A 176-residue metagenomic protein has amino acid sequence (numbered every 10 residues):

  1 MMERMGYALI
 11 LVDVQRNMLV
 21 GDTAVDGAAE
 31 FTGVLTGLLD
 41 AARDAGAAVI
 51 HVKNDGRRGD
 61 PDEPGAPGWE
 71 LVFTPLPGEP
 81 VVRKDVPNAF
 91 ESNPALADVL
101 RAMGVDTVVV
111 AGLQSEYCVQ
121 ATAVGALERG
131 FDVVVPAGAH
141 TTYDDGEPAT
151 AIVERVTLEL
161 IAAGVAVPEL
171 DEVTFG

Functional and structural regions predicted by a protein language model:
M1-A8, V34-R43, D62-G176: Active-site-adjacent betaalpha module
I10-V14: N-terminal nucleotide-binding beta1-loop-alpha1 segment
Q15, D55, D85: Anionic group-transfer/hydrolysis microenvironments
Q15-G21: Short acidic, Gly/Ser-rich segments with clustered Asp/Glu that frequently serve as metal-coordination loops in enzyme
G21-D22, P61-E63: Short, glycine/acidic-enriched capping/hinge loops at junctions between secondary-structure elements
T23-H51: A short alpha/beta connector and helix-capping loop motif
N54-D55, L113: Short, well-ordered beta-to-alpha junction loops that form the rim of enzyme active sites and present histidine/acidic
G56-D60: Glycine-rich, proline-tolerant flexible connector loops at the mouths of alpha/beta enzymes
